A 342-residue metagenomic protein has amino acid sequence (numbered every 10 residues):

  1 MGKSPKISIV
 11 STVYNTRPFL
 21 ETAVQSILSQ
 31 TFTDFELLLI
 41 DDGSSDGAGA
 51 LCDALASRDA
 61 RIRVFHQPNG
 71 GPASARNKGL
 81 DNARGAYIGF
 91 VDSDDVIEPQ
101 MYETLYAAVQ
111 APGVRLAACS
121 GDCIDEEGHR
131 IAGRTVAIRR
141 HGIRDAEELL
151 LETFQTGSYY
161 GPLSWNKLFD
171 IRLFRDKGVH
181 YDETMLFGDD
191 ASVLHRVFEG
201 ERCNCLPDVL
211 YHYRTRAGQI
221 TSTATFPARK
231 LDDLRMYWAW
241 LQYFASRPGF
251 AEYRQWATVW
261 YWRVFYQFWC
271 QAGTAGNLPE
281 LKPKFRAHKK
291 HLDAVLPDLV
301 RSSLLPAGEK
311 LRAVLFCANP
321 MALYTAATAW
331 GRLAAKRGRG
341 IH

Functional and structural regions predicted by a protein language model:
M1-L28: N-proximal low-complexity "stem/linker" segments adjacent to membrane-targeting elements
P18-E21, D46-A54, V96, Q100: Acidic helix N-cap motif at the loop->helix transition within catalytic regions of sugar-transfer enzymes
S26, T33, D41-L51, P68 (+1 more regions): A conserved acidic beta->alpha catalytic loop
Q67-A83: Glycine-rich, basic loop-to-helix element that forms the pyrophosphate-binding segment of sugar-nucleotide handling
I88: Short aromatic/hydrophobic "clamp" motif used to bind/position activated sugar donors
V96-N204, Y211-A228: Donor-binding/catalytic cores of nucleotide-activated saccharide and glycerol-phosphate transferases/polymerases
V209-A217, T223-A251, R263-Q271, A275-L296: Catalytic core of nucleotide-sugar-dependent glycosyltransferases
T274-H342: Membrane-interface aromatic/basic loop that binds lipid-linked glycans or pyrophosphate carriers, typified by
